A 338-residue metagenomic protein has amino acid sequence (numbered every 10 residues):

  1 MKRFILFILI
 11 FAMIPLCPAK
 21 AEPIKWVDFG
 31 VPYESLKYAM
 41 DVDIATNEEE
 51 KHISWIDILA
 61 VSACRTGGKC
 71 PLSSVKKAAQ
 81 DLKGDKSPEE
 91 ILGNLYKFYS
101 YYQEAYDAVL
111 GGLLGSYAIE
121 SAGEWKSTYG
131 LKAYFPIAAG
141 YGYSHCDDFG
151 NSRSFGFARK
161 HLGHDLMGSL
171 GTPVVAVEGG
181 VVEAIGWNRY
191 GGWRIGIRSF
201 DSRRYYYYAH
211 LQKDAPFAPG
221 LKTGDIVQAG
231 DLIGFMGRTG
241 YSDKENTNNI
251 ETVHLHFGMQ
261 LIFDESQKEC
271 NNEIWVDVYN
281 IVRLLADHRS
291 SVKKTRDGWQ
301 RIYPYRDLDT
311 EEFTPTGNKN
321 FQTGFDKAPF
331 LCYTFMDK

Functional and structural regions predicted by a protein language model:
M1-I8: N-terminal Sec-pathway targeting helices
R3, P18-S100: Cationic-aromatic interfacial patches
L9-M13: Hydrophobic core
D85-W193, A229, V282-K338: Surface-exposed, glycine-biased beta-strand/turn segments
D165-M167, V174-A176, G196-R198, Y205-A209 (+2 more regions): Structural recognition of the beta-strand scaffold that forms the well-ordered cores of secreted hydrolase catalytic
V177-G220, K244-T252: Zn2+-dependent peptidoglycan hydrolase active-site motif and core
D225-D297: Conserved, short, structured surface segments that act as functional micro-motifs
